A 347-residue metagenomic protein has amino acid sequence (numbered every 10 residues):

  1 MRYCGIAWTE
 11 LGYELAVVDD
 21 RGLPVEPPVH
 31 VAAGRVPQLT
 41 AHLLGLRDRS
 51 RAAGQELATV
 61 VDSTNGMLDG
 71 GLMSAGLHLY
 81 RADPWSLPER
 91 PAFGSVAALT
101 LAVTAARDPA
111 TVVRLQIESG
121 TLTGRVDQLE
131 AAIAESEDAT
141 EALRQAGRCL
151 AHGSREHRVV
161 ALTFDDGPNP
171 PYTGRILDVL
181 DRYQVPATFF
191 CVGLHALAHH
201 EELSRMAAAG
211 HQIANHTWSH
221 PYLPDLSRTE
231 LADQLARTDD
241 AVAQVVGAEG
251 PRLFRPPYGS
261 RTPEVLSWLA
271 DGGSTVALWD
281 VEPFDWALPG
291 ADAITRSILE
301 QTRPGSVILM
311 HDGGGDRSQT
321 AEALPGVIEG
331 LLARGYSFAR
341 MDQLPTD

Functional and structural regions predicted by a protein language model:
M1-Q128: Phosphate- and other anionic-substrate recognition elements at nucleic-acid/protein interfaces
V61-T64, D166, D312: Structural motif
L68-G71, R175-I176, E201-R205, E264-W268 (+1 more regions): A short acidic, amphipathic alpha-helical/loop segment
L77, Y183-V185, A208-I213, W268-W279: Glycine-enriched alpha-helix->loop->beta-strand junction motifs that scaffold or abut catalytic
R81-P91, N215-Y222, D280-F284: A short, structured active-site edge motif that brings together acidic residues
V126-L162, G174, D178-T188, E300-D347: Terminal accessory/targeting
E135-E230, Q234, A241, G250: Active-site beta->alpha N-cap acidic-glycine motif
L197-A198, S219-S337, D342-D347: Catalytic domains of cell-wall/extracellular-matrix polysaccharide-remodeling enzymes, centered on de-N-acetylation
